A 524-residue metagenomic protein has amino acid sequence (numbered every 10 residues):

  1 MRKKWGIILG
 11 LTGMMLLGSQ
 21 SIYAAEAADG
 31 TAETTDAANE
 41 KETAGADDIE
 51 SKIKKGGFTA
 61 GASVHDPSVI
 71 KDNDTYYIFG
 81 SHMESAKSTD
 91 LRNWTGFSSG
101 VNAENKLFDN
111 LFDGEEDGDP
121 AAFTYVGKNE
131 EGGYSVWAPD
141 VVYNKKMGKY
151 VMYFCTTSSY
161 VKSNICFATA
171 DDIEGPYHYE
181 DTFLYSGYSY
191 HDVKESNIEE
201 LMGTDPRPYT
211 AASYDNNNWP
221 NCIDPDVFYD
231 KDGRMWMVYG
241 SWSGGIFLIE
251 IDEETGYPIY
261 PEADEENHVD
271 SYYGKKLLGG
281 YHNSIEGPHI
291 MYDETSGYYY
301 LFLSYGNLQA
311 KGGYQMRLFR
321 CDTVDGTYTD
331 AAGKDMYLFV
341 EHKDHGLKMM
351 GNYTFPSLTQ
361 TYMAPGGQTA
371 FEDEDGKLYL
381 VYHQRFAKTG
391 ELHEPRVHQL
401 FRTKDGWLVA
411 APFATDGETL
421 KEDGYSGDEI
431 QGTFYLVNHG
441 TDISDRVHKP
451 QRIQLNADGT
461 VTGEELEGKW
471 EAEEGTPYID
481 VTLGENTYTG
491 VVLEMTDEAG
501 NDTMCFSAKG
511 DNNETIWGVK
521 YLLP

Functional and structural regions predicted by a protein language model:
M1-I7: Bacterial N-terminal signal peptides that target proteins for export
I8-L9, Y23: Residues marking helix boundaries in flexible regions
G10-G18: Bacterial N-terminal signal peptides
L17-T35: Sec-dependent signal peptide cleavage junction
G30, D36-P524: Carbohydrate-active catalytic/glycan-binding domains of CAZyme proteins, especially the secreted or lumenal ectodomains
